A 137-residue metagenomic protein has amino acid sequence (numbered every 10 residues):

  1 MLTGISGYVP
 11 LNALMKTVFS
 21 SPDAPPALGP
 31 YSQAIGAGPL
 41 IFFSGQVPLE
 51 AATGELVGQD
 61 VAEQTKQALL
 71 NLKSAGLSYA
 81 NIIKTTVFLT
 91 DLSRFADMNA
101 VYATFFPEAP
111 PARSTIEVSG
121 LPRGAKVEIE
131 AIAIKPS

Functional and structural regions predicted by a protein language model:
L2-G4, Y8, A13-S137: Short, polar/acidic, helix-capping and beta-turn segments at strand->helix junctions that line the mouths
